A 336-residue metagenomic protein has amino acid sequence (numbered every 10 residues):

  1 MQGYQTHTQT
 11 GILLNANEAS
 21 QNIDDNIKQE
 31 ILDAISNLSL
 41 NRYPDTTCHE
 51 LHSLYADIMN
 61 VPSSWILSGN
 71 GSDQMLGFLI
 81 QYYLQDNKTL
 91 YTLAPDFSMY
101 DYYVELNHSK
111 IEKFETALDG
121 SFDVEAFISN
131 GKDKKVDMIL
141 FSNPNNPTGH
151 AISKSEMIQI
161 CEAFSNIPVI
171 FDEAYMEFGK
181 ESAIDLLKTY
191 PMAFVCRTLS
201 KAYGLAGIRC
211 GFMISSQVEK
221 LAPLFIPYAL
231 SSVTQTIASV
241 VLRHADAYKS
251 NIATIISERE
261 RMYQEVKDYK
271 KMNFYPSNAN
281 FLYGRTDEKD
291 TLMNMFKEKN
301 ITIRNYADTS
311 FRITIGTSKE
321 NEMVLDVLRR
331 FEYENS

Functional and structural regions predicted by a protein language model:
M1-R42, D57, K135: N-terminal "arm"/small-domain region of PLP-dependent enzymes with the aminotransferase-like
N22-D24, M192-D268, N273-F274: PLP-dependent aminotransferase class I/II
H49-T89: Phosphate-binding glycine-rich loop
Y82-D137, F141: PLP-dependent aminotransferase-like
L118, I256, Q264-K299, I315: Conserved PLP-binding catalytic core of the aspartate aminotransferase-like
L118-E177: Active-site phosphate-binding strand-loop segment of PLP-dependent enzymes
S155, M295-E298, R304, T309-S336: PLP-dependent enzyme catalytic core of the Aspartate aminotransferase-like
